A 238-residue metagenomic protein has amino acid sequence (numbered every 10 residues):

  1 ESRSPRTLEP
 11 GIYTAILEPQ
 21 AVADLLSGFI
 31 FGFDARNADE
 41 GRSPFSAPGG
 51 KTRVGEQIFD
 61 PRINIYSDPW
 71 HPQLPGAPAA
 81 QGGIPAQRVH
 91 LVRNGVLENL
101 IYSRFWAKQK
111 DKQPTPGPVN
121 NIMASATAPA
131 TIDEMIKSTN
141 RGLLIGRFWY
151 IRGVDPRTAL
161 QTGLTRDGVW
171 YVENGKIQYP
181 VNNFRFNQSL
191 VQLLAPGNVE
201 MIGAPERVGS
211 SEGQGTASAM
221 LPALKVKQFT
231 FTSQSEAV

Functional and structural regions predicted by a protein language model:
E1-F33, N37, G203: Internal alpha/beta scaffold segment
I30-F33, R42, E56: Gly/Ser-rich low-complexity segments immediately after signal-peptide cleavage in secreted/periplasmic proteins
A35-A47: Mature, solvent-exposed C-terminal subdomains and processed small-chain segments of exported/organellar
F45-V238: Dual-mode signal for accessory low-complexity, basic/Gly-rich regions
